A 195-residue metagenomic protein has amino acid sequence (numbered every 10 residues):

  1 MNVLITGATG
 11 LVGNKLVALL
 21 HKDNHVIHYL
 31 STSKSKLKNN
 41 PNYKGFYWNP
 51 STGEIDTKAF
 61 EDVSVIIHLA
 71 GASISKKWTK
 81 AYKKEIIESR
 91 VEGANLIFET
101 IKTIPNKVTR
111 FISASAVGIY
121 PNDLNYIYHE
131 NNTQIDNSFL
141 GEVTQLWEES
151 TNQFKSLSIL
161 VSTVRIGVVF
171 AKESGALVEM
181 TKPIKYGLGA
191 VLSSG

Functional and structural regions predicted by a protein language model:
V3-D23: N-terminal Rossmann NAD(P)H-binding glycine-rich loop of SDR-like oxidoreductase domains
Y29-S35, P50: N-terminal Rossmann-fold cofactor-binding loop
Y43-L96: NAD(P)H-binding glycine-rich loop region in Rossmannoid oxidoreductase-like domains and their noncatalytic homologs
I87-V91, Y126-E148, F170-A171: Short-chain dehydrogenase/reductase
N95-N137: Conserved Rossmann-fold NAD(P)-dependent oxidoreductase catalytic core, especially the SDR/UDP-sugar
S115, E149-K172: Conserved beta-loop-beta element that borders a ligand/cofactor-binding pocket
E179-G195: A conserved pocket-lining segment of Rossmann-fold NAD(P)-dependent short-chain dehydrogenase/reductase
